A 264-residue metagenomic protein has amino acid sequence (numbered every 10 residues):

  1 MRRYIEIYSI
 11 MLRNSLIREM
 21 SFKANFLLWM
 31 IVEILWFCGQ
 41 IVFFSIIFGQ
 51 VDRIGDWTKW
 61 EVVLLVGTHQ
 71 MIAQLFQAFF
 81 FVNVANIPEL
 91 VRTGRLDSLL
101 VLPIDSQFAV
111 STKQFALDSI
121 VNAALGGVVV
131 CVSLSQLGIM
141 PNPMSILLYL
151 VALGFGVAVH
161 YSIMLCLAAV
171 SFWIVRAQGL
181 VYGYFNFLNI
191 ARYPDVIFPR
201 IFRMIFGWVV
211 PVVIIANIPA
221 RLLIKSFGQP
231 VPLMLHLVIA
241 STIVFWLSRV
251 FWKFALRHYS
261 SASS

Functional and structural regions predicted by a protein language model:
M1-S264: Hydrophobic transmembrane alpha-helices and immediately adjacent juxtamembrane helices of multi-pass inner-membrane
